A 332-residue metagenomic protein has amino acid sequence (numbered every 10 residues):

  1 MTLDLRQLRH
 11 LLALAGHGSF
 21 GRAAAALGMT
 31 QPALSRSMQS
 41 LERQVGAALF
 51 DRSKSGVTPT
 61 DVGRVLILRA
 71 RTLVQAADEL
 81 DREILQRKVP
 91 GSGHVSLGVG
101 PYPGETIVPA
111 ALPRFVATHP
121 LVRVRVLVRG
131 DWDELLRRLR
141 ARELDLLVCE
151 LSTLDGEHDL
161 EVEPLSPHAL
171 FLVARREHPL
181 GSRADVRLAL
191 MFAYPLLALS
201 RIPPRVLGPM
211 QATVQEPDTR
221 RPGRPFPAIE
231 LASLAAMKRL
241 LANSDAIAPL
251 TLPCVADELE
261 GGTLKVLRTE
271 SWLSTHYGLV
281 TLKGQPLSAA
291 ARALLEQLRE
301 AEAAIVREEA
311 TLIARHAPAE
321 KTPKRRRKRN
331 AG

Functional and structural regions predicted by a protein language model:
L12-A33: Short helix-boundary/capping micro-motifs
E42-R64: A short LG(V/I)-centered, amphipathic sequence patch enriched for acidic residue(s) preceding the LG motif
Q44-V45, L66-K88, F115, E308: Alpha-helical linker/hinge and terminal dimerization helices associated with HTH transcriptional regulators
S92-D155, L231: Central regulatory/effector-binding core of bacterial HTH transcription factors
S96-G98, L170, P179, V186-L207 (+1 more regions): Short loop->beta-strand "edge-of-pocket" segments that line small-molecule binding or catalytic clefts across diverse
T118, R129-Y194, L273, R329-N330: Acidic, Gly/Pro-rich loop/turn segments at junctions of secondary structure
E150-L151, Y194-P222, L252, L287-E296 (+1 more regions): Secondary-structure junction motif
G156-P164, H168, R221-P222, A235-G284: Beta-alpha-beta core module
